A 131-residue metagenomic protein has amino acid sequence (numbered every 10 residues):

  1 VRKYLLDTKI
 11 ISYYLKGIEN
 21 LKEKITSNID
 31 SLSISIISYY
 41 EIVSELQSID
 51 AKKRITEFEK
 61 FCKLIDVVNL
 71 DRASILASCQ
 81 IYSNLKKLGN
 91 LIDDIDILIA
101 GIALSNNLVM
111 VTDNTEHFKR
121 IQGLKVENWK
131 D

Functional and structural regions predicted by a protein language model:
V1, L104-D131: Acidic, PIN/NYN-like endoribonuclease modules and their adjacent C-terminal/linker elements
V1-I34, S44-I65: Short, well-structured N-terminal submotif of metal-dependent ribonuclease cores
L6, I34, N69-R72, D94 (+1 more regions): Short beta-strand scaffold positions
D7-T8, I42, S78, A103 (+1 more regions): Generic structural signal for small/hydrophobic residues in well-ordered secondary structure, especially within
I10-I11, S38, S74, I99 (+1 more regions): Alpha-helix capping/helix-boundary segments
S35, Y39, I55-F58, I75-S78 (+1 more regions): A general structural signal for well-ordered alpha-helical segments in protein cores
L64-K86: Acidic catalytic patch
D93-V109: Acidic, metal-associated active-site segment
